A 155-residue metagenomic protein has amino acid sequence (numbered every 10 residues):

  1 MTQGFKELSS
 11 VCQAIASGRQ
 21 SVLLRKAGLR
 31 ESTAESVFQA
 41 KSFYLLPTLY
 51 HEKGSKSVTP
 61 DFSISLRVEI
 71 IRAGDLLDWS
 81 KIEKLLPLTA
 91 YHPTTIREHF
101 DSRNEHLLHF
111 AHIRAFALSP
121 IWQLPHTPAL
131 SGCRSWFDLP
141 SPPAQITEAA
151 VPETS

Functional and structural regions predicted by a protein language model:
M1-S155: Structured alpha/beta reader/binder surfaces that contact nucleic acids or chromatin modification marks
